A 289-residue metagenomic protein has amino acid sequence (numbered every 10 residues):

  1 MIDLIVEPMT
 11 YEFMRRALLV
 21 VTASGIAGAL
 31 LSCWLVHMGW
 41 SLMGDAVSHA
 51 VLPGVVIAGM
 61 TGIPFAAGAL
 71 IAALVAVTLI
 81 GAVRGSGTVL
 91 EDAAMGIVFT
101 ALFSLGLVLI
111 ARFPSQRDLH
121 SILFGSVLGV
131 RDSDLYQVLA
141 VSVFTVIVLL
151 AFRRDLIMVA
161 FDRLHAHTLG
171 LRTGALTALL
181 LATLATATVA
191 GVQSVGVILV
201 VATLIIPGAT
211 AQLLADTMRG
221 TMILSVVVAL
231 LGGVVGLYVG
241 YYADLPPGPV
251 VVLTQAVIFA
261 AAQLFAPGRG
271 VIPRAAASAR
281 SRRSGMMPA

Functional and structural regions predicted by a protein language model:
I2-R16, G87, E91-R154, L179-A182: Transmembrane helix-bundle core of multi-pass membrane transporters and related energy-transducing complexes
D3-E12, I26-H37, G54-P64, D155-H165 (+2 more regions): Short juxtamembrane and helix-loop transition motifs at transmembrane-helix boundaries in membrane proteins
A17-V20, F65-A73, D92-G96, L139 (+2 more regions): Loop-to-transmembrane alpha-helix initiation sites
T22, I26-L30, I71-L79, L105 (+5 more regions): Generic alpha-helical transmembrane segments of integral inner-membrane proteins, especially permease/transport modules
S24, L135-P207: Helix-loop-helix "hairpin" substructures at the membrane interface of multi-pass membrane proteins
C33-Q116, A211-L224, G240-A243, P267: Short loop segments and helix-boundary regions at transmembrane helix junctions of multi-pass inner-membrane proteins
I198-P249: Transmembrane alpha-helical segments in multi-pass inner-membrane proteins
L245-A289: Cytosolic-side transmembrane-helix boundaries in multi-pass membrane proteins
